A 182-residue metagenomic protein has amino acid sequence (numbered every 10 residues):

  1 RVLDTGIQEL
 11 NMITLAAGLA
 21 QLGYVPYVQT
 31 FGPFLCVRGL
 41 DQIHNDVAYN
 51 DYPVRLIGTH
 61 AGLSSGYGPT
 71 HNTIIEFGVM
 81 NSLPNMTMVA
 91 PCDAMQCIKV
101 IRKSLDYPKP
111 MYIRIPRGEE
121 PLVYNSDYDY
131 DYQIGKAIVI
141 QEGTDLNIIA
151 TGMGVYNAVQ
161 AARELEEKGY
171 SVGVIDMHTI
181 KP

Functional and structural regions predicted by a protein language model:
R1-R114, E119, D131: Thiamine diphosphate
L10, V37, V155-Y156, K181-P182: Loop/helix-junction capping segments adjacent to catalytic residues or to phosphate/diphosphate-binding pockets
A16, M80, I148, L165 (+1 more regions): Hydrophobic, well-ordered secondary-structure elements that form the walls of internal hydrophobic environments
L22-Y27, L83-N85, E142-L146, K168-G173: Short, surface-exposed connector motifs at secondary-structure boundaries
P33-F34, A94, G152, H178-P182: Short, surface-exposed acidic/glycine-rich loop or hinge patches that mediate macromolecular interfaces
I57, R114-P116, I149-T151, I175-M177: Generic beta-strand/beta-sheet core signal
E76, K99-Y112, E119-E167: Glycine-/acidic-rich phosphate or pyrophosphate-binding loops and their flanking alpha/beta elements
R163, K168-P182: Generic long, charged, amphipathic alpha-helical segments
